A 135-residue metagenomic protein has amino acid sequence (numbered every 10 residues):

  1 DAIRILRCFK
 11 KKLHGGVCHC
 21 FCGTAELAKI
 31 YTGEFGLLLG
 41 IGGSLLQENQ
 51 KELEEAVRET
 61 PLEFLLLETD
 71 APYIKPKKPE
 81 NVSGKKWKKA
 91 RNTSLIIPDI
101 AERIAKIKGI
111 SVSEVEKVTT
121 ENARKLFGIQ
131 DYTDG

Functional and structural regions predicted by a protein language model:
D1-L67, K125: Catalytic pocket-lining loop regions of alpha/beta-barrel enzymes, especially the amidohydrolase/enolase/GH5 lineages
K11-L13, K85-W87, Q130: A short, structure-level motif marking secondary-structure boundaries and short turns
C18, G43, W87, A105-K106: Short, flexible active-site loop motifs that bind/organize anionic cofactors or intermediates
H19, D70, V115: Residue-level signal for inorganic ion chemistry
C22, E48-K51, G84, K88-L95 (+1 more regions): Residues at secondary-structure transition points
L45, P72, T120: Catalytic metal-binding/acid-base residues of hydrolase active sites
E63-K86, A90: Short acidic/histidine-rich active-site segments
R91-G135: Mid-to-C-terminal alpha-helical segments outside catalytic/metal-binding sites
